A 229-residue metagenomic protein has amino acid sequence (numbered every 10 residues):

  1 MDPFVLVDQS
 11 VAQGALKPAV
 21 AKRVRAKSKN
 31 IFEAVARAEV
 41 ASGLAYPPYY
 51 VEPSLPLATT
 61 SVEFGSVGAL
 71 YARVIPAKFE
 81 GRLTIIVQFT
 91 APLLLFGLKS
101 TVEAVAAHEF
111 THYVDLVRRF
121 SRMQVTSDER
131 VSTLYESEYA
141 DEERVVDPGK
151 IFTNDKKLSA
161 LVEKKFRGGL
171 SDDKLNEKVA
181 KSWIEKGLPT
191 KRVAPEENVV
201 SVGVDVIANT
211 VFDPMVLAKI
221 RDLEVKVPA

Functional and structural regions predicted by a protein language model:
M1-R23, V62-F64, R73-A77, S182-I184 (+3 more regions): Non-catalytic architectural context of zinc metalloproteases
R23-P47: Zn2+-dependent metallopeptidase catalytic core
P47-A58: Long, charged, glycine-rich C-terminal linkers/tails
T59-S100, Y113-V117: Active-site scaffold of zinc-dependent metalloenzymes
S100, M123-A229: Metalloprotease/metallohydrolase-associated module, dominated by Zn2+-dependent proteases
T101-E109: Short alpha-helical catalytic segment bearing the HExxH-like zincin motif of zinc-dependent metalloproteases
